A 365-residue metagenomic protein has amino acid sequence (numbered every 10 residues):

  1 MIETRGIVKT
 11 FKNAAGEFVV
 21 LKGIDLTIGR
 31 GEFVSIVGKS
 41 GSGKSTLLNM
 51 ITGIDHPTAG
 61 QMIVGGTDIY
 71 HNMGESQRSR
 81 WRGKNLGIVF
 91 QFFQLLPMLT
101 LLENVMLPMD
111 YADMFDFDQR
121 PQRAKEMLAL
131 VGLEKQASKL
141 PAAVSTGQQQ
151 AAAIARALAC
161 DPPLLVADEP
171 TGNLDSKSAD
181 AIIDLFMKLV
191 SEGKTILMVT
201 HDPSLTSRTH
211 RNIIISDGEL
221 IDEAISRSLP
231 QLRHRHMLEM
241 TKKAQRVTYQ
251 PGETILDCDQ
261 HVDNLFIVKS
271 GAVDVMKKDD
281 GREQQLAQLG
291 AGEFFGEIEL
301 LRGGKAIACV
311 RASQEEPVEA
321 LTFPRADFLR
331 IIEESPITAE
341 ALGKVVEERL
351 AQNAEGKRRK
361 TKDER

Functional and structural regions predicted by a protein language model:
T52: Helix-to-loop junction immediately C-terminal to a conserved catalytic motif
G60-I69: Conserved ABC transporter NBD signature motif
I69-G87, D118, S191: ABC ATPase NBD coupling module
L99-L107: Short coil-to-helix segment of the ABC ATPase nucleotide-binding domain corresponding to the Q-loop/switch region
L140-V144, Q148-Q150: Conserved ABC ATPase signature
A159-P163: A short, proline-enriched helix->beta-strand linker immediately N-terminal to the Walker B motif in ABC-type P-loop
L286-K344: Cyclic-nucleotide recognition modules
